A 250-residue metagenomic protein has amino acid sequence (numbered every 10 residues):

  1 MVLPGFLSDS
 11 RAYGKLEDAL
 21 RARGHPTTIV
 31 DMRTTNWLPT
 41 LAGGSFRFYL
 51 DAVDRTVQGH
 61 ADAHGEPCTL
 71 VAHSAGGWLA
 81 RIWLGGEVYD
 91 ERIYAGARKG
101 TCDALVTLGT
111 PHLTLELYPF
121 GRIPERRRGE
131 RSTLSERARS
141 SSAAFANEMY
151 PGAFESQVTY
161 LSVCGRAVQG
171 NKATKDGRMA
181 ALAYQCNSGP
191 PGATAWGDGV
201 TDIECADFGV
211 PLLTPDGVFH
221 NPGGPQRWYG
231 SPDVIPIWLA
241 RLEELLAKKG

Functional and structural regions predicted by a protein language model:
M1-C68: Active-site catalytic motif of lipid deacylating hydrolases and related acyltransferases
V2-F6, V71, L108, V163: Short hydrophobic segments within beta-strands
G14, W78-G85: Short, hydrophobic alpha-helix immediately C-terminal to the catalytic nucleophile
A19, R23, I82-E87: Alpha-helical structural signal in soluble globular domains
Y49, V53-V57, A80, W238 (+1 more regions): Generic hydrophobic alpha-helical segments
C68-T69, D103: Conserved acidic residues
A72, G76, A80, G109: Gly/Ala-rich beta-loop-alpha elbow adjacent to hydrolase catalytic centers
G85-G250: Helical cap/lid subdomain of alpha/beta-hydrolase-fold lipid enzymes that gates access to the catalytic pocket
